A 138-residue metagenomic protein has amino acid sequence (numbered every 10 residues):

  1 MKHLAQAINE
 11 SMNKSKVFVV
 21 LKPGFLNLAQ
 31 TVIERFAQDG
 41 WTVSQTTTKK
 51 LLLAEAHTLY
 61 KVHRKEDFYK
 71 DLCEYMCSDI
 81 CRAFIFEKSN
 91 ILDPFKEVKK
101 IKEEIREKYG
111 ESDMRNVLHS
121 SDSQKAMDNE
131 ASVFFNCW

Functional and structural regions predicted by a protein language model:
M1-W138: Non-catalytic terminal and connector segments of soluble metabolic enzymes
